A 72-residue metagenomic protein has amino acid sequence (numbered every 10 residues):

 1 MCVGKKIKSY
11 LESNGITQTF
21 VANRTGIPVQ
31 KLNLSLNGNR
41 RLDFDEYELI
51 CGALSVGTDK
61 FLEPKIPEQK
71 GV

Functional and structural regions predicted by a protein language model:
M1-T17: A short, Lys/Arg-rich alpha-helix, primarily the initiator
S9, G15, L34, G52 (+1 more regions): Short, charged recognition helix plus adjacent turn of helix-turn-helix-like nucleic-acid-binding domains
L11, L36, E46: DNA major-groove recognition helix of helix-turn-helix
V21-A22, I50: Short alpha-helical "recognition helix" segments of helix-turn-helix
I27-R41: Recognition helix of helix-turn-helix/homeodomain-like DNA-binding domains that insert into the DNA major groove
N39-G52: Short, basic-rich loop-to-helix N-cap that marks the start of a DNA-contacting helix
